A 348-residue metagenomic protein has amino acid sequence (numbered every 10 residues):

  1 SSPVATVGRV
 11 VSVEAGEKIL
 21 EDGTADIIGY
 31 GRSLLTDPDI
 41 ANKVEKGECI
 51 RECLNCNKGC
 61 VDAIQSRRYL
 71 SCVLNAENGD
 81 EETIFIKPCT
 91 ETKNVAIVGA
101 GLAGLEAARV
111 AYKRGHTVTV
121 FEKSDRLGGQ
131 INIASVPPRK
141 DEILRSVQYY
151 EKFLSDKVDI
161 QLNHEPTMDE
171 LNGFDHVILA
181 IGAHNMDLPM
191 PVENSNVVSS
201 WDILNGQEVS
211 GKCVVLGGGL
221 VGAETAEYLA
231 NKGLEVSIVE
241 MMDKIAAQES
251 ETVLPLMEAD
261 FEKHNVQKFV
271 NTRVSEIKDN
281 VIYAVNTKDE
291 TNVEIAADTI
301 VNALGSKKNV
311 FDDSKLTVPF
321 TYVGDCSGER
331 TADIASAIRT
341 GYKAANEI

Functional and structural regions predicted by a protein language model:
S1-V98, L102-V118, R126, N185-M186 (+1 more regions): Flavin-dependent oxidoreductase catalytic cores
A76-P88, F153, L162-H164, I181-K232 (+1 more regions): Glycine-rich dinucleotide-binding loop and its adjacent helix/turn
I97, V120, V215-L216, I238: Hydrophobic Val/Ile/Leu positions in short beta-strands of Rossmann-like dinucleotide-binding domains
V120-K157, Y228-V274, G328-R330: Rossmann-like dinucleotide-binding cores of NAD(P)H-dependent redox enzymes
Q161-N172, H184-M186, V270-V281: A conserved short coil-to-beta-strand element within the FAD-binding core of flavoproteins
F174-H176, A180-M186, I203, A297-N309: Glycine-/small-residue-rich beta->alpha transition segments that form the dinucleotide
A223-T225, E249-S250, V323-I348: A conserved FAD-binding loop/helix module that cradles the flavin
Y283-A284, T291-S314, F320-G324, G328-A335 (+1 more regions): C-terminal catalytic lobe of FAD-dependent flavoproteins
